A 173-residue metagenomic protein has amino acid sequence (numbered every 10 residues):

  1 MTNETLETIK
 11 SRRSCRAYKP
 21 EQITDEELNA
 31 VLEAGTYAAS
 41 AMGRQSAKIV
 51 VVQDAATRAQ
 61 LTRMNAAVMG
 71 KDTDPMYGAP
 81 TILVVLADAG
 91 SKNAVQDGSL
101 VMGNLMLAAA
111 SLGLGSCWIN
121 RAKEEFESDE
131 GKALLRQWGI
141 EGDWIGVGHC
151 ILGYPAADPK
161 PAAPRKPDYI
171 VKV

Functional and structural regions predicted by a protein language model:
M1-V173: Acidic, surface-exposed loops and disordered segments
